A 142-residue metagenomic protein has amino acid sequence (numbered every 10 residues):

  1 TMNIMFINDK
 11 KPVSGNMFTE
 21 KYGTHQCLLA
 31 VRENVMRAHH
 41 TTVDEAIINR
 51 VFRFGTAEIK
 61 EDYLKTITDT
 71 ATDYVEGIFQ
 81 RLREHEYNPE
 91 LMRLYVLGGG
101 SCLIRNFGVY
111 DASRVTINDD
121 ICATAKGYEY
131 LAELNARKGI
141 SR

Functional and structural regions predicted by a protein language model:
T1-L29: Glycine-rich phosphate-binding loop of actin/hexokinase-like ATP-binding domains
F6, G23-R142: Helical "lid/coupling" subdomains associated with nucleotide-phosphate turnover
